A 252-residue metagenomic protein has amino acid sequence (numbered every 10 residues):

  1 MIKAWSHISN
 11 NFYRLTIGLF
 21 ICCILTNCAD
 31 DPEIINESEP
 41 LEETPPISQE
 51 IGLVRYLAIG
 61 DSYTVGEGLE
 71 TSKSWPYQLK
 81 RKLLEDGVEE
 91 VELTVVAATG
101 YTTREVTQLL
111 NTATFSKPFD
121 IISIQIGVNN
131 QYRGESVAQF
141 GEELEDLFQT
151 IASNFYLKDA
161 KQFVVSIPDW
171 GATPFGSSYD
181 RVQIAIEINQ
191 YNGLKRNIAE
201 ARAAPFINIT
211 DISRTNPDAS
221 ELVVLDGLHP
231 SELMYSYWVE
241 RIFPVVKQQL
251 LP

Functional and structural regions predicted by a protein language model:
I2-T16: Bacterial N-terminal signal peptides that target proteins for export
I17-C22: Hydrophobic helical h-region of N-terminal Sec-dependent signal peptides in bacterial secretory/periplasmic proteins
C23-N27: C-terminal motif of bacterial Sec signal peptides marking the signal peptidase cleavage site
D30: Short, conserved catalytic or interaction motifs in soluble domains
E33-T99, L109-K117: Serine-esterase "nucleophile elbow" of acetyl-processing enzymes
E105: Active-site-proximal substrate-binding core of FAD-dependent oxidoreductases
Q108-L251: Alpha-helical cap/lid subdomain in secreted, periplasmic, or secretory-pathway luminal O-acyl-processing enzymes
